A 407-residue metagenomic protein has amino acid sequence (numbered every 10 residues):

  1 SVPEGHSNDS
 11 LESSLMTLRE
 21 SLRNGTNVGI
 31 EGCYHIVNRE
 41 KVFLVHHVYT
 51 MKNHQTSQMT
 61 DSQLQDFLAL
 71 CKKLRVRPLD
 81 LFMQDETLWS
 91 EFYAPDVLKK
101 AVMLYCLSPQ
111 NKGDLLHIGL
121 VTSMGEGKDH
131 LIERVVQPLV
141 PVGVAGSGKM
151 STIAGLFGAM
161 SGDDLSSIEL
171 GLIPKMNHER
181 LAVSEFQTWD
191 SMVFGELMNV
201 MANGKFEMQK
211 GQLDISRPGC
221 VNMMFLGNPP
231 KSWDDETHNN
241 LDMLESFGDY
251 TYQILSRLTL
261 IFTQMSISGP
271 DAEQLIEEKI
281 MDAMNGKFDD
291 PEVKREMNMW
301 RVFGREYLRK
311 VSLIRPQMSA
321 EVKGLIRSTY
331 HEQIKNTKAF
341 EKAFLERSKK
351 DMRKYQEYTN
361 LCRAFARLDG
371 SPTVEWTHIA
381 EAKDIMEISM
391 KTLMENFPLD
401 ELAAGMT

Functional and structural regions predicted by a protein language model:
S1, P78-R309: Conserved ASCE/P-loop NTPase catalytic core
S1-L79, S191-M192: OB-fold and OB-like single-stranded nucleic-acid-recognition modules and their adjacent interaction interfaces
S1-M16, N27-G29, S328, E332 (+5 more regions): N-terminal secretory signal sequences
P3-S7, K72-L81, L197, V322-K338: Active-site-adjacent bridging/hinge elements
E31-C33, S184, L226, T377: Structured beta-strand/turn binding interfaces of compact recognition modules in eukaryotic regulators
V37-R39, G113, P372: A cross-taxa feature marking solvent-exposed loop/turn segments within ectodomains of secreted and single-pass membrane
E126-V140, E387-T407: Charged/polar, low-hydrophobicity segments characteristic of intrinsically disordered regions and flexible loops
D234-E236, L244, Q253-L255, I261 (+1 more regions): Basic, amphipathic alpha-helical bundle interface domains used for macromolecular binding and assembly
